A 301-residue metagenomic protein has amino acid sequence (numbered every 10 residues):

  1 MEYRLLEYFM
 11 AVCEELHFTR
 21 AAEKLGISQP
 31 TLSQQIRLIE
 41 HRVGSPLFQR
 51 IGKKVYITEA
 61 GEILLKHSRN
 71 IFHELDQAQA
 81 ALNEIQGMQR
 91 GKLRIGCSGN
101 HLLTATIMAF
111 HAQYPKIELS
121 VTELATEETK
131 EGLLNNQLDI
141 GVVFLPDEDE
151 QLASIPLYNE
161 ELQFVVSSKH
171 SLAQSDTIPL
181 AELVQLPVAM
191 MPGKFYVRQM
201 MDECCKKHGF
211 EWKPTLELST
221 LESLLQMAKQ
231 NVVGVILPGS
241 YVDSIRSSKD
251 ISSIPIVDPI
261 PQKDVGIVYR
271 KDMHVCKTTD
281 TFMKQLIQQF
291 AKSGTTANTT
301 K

Functional and structural regions predicted by a protein language model:
M1, G239-I251, D258-K301: C-terminal effector-binding regulatory domain of bacterial HTH transcription factors
M1-Q35, L64, I71: N-terminal short secondary-structure element
E40-I57: A short LG(V/I)-centered, amphipathic sequence patch enriched for acidic residue(s) preceding the LG motif
R42-V43, L47, L64-Q86, F282: Alpha-helical linker/hinge and terminal dimerization helices associated with HTH transcriptional regulators
Q86-G87, L152-L162, V166-V188: Flexible hinge/capping segments at coil-to-helix
G91-E150, L218: Central regulatory/effector-binding core of bacterial HTH transcription factors
A105, P187-H208, V275-K284, F290-N298: Secondary-structure junction motif
A125-K130, L134-L138, V143-F144, K194-I254: Hydrophobic hinge/microswitch elements
